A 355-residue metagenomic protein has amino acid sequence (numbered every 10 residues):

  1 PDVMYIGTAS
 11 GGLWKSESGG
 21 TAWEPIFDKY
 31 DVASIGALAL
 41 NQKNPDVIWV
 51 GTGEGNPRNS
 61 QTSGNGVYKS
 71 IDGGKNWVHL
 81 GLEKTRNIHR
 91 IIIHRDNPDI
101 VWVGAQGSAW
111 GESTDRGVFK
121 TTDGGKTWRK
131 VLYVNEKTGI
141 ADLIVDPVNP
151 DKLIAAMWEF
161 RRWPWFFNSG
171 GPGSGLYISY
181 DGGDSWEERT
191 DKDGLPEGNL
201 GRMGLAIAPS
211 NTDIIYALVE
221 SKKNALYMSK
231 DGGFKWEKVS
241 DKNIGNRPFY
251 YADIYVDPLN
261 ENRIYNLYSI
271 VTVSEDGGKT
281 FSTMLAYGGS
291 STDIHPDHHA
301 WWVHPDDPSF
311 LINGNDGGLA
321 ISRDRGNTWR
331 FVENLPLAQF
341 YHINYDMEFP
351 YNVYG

Functional and structural regions predicted by a protein language model:
P1-G355: Beta-propeller blade termini and top-face loops
